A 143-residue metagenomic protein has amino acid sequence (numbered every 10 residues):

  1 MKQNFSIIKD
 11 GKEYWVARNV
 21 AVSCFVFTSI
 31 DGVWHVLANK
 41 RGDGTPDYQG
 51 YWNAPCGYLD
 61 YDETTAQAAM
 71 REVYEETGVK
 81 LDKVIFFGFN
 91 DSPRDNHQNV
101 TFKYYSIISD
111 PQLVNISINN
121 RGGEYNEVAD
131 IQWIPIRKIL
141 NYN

Functional and structural regions predicted by a protein language model:
M1-D31: Acidic, metal-coordinating catalytic segment for phosphate/diphosphate chemistry, firing primarily on the Nudix
S23, H35, D130: Conserved beta-strand and immediately adjacent loop positions that scaffold enzyme active sites
V26-T28, K40, I108, P135: Residue-level signal for short segments within beta-strands and strand-turn junctions of well-structured beta-sheet
S29-D31, D43-G44, S92-D95: Short polar/acidic secondary-structure junctions
G32-R41, Q112-N120: Short, well-ordered strand-loop elements centered on a beta-strand within folded domains, enriched for acidic residues
V33-E75: Conserved Nudix-box catalytic region and its N-terminal flanking loop in Nudix hydrolases and closely related
G57-N143: Unchanged
